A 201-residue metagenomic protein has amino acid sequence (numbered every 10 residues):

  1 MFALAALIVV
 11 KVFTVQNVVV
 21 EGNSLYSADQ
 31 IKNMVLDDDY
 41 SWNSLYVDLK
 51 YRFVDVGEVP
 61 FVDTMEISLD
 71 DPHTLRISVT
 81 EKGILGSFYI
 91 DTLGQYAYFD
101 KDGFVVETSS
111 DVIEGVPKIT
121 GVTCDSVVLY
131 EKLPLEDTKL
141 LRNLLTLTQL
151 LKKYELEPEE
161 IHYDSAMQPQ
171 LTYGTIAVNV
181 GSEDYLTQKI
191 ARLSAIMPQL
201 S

Functional and structural regions predicted by a protein language model:
M1-I8, F13-Q16, D29-Q30, M34-W42 (+2 more regions): Charged, solvent-exposed interaction patches on well-folded alpha/beta domains that mediate macromolecular contacts
V20: Extended, alpha-helix-rich binding/interface surfaces that flank or overlap catalytic cores and mediate recognition
Y26: Short alpha-helical
M34, L45-F61: Amphipathic, non-transmembrane alpha-helical segments in extracytoplasmic/periplasmic proteins
